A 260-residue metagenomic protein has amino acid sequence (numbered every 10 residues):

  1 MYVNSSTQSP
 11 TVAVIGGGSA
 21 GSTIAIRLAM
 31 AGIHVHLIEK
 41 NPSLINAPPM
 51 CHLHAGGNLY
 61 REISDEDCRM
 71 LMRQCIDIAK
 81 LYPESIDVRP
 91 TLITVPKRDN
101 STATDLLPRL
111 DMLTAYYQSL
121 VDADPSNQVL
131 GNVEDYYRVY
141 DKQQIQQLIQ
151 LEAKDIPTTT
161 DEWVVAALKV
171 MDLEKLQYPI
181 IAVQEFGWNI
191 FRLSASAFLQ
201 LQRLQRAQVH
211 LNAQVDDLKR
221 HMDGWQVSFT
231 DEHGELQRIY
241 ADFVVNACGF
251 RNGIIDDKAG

Functional and structural regions predicted by a protein language model:
M1-S9: A short, basic/flexible loop-to-alpha-helix module at the beginning of a structural domain
P10-H36: N-terminal Rossmann-like FAD-binding beta1-loop-alpha1 element of flavoenzymes
A20, S43, R251: Conserved Rossmann-like nucleotide-cofactor binding loop
I26, M30, A195, L199 (+2 more regions): Short, well-ordered alpha-helices that flank and scaffold nucleotide-derived cofactor binding pockets
M30-P49: Glycine-rich FAD pyrophosphate-binding loop
H52-E162: Dinucleotide-binding Rossmann-like beta1-alpha1 core, especially the glycine-rich loop that anchors the ADP
E174-F243, A247-C248: Helical element adjacent to the flavin cofactor pocket in flavoenzyme catalytic cores
N246-A259: Flavin (primarily FAD) binding-site architecture
